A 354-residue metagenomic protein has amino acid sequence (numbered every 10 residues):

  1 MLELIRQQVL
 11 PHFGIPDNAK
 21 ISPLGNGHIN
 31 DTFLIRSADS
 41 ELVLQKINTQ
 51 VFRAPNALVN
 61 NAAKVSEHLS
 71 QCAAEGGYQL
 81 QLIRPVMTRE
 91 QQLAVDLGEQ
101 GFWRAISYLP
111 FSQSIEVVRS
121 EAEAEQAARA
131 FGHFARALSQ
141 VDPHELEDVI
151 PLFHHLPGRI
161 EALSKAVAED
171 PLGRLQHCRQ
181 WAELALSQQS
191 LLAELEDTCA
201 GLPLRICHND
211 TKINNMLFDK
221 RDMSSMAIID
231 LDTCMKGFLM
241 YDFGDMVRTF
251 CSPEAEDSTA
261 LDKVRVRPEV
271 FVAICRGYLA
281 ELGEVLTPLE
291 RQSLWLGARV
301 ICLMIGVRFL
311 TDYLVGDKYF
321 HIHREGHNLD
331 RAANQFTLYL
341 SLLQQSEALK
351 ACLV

Functional and structural regions predicted by a protein language model:
M1-S22, V65: Juxta-kinase regulatory segment immediately upstream of eukaryotic protein kinase catalytic domains
I21-L42, K46-E161, L239, A255-L261 (+3 more regions): Conserved ATP-binding subdomain of kinase catalytic cores across diverse folds
S22-N26, Q45-K46, R53-N56, L109-E125 (+7 more regions): ATP-dependent phospho-/nucleotidyl transfer catalytic cores
A200, N214-A255: Catalytic activation segment of kinase domains across protein kinase-like and atypical kinase folds
M240-E284, V300-Y319: Active-site activation/catalytic loop segments of kinase-like enzymes and analogous catalytic loops in related
R291-I301: Small/polar glycine-rich anion-binding or flexible loop at a beta-alpha turn
L342-Q345: Long, compositionally biased intrinsically disordered regions
